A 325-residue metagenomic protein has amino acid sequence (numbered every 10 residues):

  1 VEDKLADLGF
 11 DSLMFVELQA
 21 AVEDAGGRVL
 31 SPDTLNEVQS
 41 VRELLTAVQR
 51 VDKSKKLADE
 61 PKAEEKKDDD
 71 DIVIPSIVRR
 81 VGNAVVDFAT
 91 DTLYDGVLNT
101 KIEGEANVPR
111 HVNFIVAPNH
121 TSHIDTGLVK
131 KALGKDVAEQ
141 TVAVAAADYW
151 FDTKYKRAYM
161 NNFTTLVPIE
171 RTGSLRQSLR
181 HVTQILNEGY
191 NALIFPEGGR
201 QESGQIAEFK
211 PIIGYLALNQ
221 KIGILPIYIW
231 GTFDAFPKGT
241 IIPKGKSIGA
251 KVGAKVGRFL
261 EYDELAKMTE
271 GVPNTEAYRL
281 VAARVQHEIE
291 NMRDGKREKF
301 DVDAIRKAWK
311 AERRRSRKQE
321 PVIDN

Functional and structural regions predicted by a protein language model:
V1-D71: Phosphopantetheine-dependent thiolation modules in NRPS/PKS and related acyl-activating systems
S12, S122-H123, R200, F300: Gly/Ser/Thr-rich loops at beta-strand to alpha-helix junctions that form or flank small-molecule/cofactor-binding
Q49, Y159-N162, I242-G245: Short, hinge-like loop/turn segments at secondary-structure boundaries
V73-I102, T153-F163: A transmembrane-helix-recognition feature enriched in membrane-embedded lipid enzymes and envelope glyco-/phospholipid
V81, R176-N325: Non-catalytic C-terminal accessory region of glycerolipid acyltransferases and related lyso-lipid remodeling enzymes
T90-H120: Helix-to-loop junction immediately C-terminal to a conserved catalytic motif
L98, Y149, R171-R176, I206: A conditional alpha-helix N-cap/helix-loop micro-motif detector
R110-G173: Catalytic core of membrane glycerolipid acyltransferases/transacylases, capturing the structured, soluble-facing
